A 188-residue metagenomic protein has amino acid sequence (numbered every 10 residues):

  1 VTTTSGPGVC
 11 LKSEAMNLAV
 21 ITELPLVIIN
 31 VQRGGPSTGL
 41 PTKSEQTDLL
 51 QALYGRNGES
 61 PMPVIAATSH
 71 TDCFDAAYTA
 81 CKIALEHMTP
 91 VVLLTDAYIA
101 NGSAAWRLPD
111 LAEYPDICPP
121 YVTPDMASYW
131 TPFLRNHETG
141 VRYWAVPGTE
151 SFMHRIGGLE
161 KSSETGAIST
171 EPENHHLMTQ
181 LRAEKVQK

Functional and structural regions predicted by a protein language model:
V1-Y54, P63-A84: Thiamine diphosphate
G58-E59: Acidic/polar active-site rim loop that often engages polyanionic ligands
A76, C81-K188: Flexible, low-complexity linker and terminal segments
